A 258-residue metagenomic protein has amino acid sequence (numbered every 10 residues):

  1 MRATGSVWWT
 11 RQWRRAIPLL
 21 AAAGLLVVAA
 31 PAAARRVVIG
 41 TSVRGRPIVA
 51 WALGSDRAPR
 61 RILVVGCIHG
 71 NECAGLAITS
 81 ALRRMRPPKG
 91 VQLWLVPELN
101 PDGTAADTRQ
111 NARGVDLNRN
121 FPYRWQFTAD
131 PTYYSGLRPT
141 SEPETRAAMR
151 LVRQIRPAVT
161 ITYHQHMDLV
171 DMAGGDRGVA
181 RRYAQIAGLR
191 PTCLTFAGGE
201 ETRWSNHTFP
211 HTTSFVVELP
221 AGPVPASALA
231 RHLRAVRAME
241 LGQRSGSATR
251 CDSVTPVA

Functional and structural regions predicted by a protein language model:
T4-L20: Bacterial N-terminal signal peptides that target proteins for export
P18-V28: Bacterial N-terminal signal peptides
A32-A34: Boundary at the C-terminal end of the N-terminal hydrophobic targeting segment
R36, A50, L95, T160 (+1 more regions): Conserved beta-strand scaffold positions in the cores of enzyme catalytic domains, especially in NTP/NDP-utilizing
S42-V43, P59-V65, E72-R83, P87-L194 (+2 more regions): Active-site/substrate-binding loop(s) of hydrolase catalytic cores
V49-A58: Short beta-strand-to-loop junctions in surface cap/lid or active-site-entrance loops
V170-A173, T195-V257: Active-site-adjacent mobile loop/cap segments within catalytic or ligand-binding domains
R182, V257-A258: Extracellular/mature segments of secreted proteins
